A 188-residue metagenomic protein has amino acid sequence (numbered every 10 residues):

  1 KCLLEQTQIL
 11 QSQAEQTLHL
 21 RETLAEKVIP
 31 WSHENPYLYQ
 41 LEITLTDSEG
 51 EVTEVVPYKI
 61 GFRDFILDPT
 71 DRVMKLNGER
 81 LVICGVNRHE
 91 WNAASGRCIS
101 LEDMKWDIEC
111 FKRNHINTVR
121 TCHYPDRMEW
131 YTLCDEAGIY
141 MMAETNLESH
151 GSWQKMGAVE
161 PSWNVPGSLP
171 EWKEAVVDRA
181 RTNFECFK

Functional and structural regions predicted by a protein language model:
K1-L133, A137-M141, D178-T182: Secreted/periplasmic carbohydrate-active enzymes, especially glycoside hydrolases
C84-H89, A143-F184, K188: Aromatic- and acidic-residue-enriched carbohydrate-binding clefts of CAZyme catalytic domains
